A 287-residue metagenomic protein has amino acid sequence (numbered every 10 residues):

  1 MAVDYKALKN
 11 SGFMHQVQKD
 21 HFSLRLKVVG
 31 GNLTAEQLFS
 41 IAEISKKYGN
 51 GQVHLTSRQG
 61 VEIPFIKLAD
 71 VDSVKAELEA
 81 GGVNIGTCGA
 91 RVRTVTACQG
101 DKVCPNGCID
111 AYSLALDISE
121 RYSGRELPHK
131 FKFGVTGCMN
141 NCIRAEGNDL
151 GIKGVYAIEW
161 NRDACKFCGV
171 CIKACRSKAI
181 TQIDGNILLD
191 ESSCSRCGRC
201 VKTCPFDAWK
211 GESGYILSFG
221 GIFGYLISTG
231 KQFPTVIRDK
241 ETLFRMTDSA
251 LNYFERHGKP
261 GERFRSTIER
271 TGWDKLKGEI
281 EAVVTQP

Functional and structural regions predicted by a protein language model:
K6-N32, T96-G100, K231: Short glycine-/aliphatic-rich beta-strand segments at the starts of folded cytosolic domains
H21, G147, E212-G214, G230-K231: Active-site lining segments that contact anionic ligands and/or coordinate catalytic metals
L24-V170, A174, S192-S193: Small-residue-enriched alpha-helical segments and adjacent helix-cap loops that form tight helix-helix packing
N50-S57, C88-G89, P128-F131, I183 (+2 more regions): Flexible, glycine/charged-enriched surface loops at secondary-structure junctions
G151-V155, L217-F223: A domain-level signal for the structural core that forms small-molecule/cofactor-binding pockets and catalytic centers
V170-L189, S195, R199-I216: Iron-sulfur cluster-binding cysteine motifs and their immediate structural context in ferredoxin-like electron-transfer
G221-G258: A hydrophobic, small-residue-rich beta->alpha segment in the mid-to-C-terminal subdomain of diverse proteins
K277-E279, P287: Long C-terminal interaction/binding lobes of large macromolecular proteins
